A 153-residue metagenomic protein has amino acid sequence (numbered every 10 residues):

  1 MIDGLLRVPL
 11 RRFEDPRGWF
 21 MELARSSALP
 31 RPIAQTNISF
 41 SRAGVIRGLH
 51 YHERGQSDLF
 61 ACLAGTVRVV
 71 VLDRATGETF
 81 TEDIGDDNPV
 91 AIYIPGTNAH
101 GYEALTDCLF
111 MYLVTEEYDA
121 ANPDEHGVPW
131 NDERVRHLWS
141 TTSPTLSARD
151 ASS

Functional and structural regions predicted by a protein language model:
M1-V90, C108-S153: Non-catalytic, conserved peripheral segments adjacent to functional cores
D87-L105: Conserved SET/PR-domain catalytic core that frames the SAM/AdoMet-binding pocket
